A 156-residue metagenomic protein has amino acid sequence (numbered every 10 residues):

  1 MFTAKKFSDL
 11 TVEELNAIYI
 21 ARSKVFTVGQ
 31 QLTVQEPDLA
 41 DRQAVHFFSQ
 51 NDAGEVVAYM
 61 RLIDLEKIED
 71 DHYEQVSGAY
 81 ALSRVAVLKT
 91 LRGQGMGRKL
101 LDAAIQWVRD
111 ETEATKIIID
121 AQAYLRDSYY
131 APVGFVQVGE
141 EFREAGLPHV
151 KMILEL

Functional and structural regions predicted by a protein language model:
M1-E55: Short amphipathic alpha-helix that is part of the acyltransferase structural core
L32-V34, A44-F48, Y59, R84 (+2 more regions): Short hydrophobic/aromatic beta-strand element in the GNAT-like acyltransferase core that lines or flanks the acyl-donor
F48, E55-D71, A81-A86: Conserved beta-strand in the GNAT
L65-L82, R92, E111-T115: A conserved beta-turn-beta hairpin within the catalytic core of GNAT-like acetyltransferases that forms part
V87, G93-Q106: Conserved acetyl-CoA-binding loop-helix of GNAT-fold acetyltransferases
V108-A123: Conserved GNAT acetyl-CoA-binding A-motif
A123-E140, A145-G146: Conserved active-site alpha-helix within GNAT-family acetyltransferase domains
K151-E155: Short C-terminal beta-strand
